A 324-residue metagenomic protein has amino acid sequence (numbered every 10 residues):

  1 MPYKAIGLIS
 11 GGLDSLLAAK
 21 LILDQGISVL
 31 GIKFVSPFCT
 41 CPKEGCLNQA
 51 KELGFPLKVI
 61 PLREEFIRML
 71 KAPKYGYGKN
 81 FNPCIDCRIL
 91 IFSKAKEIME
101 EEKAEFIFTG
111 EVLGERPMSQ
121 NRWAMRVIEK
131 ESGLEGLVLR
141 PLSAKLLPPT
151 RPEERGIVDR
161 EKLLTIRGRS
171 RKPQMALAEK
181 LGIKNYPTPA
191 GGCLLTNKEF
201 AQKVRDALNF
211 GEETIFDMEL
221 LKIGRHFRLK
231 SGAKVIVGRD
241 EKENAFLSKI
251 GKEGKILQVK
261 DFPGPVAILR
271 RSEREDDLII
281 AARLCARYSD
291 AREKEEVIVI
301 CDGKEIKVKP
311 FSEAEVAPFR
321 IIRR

Functional and structural regions predicted by a protein language model:
M1-K180, R323-R324: ATP-dependent adenylation/nucleotidyltransferase module used to activate substrates
E131, L137-R324: AMP-forming adenylation/ATP pyrophosphatase catalytic core
